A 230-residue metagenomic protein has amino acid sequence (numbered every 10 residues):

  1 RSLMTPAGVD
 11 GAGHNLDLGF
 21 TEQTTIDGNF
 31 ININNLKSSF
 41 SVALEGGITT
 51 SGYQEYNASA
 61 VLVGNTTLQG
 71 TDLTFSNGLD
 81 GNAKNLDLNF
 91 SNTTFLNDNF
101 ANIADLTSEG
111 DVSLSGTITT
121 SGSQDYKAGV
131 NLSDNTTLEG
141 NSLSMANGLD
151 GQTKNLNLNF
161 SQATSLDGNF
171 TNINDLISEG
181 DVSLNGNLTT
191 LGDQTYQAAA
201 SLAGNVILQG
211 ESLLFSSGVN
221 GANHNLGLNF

Functional and structural regions predicted by a protein language model:
R1-F230: Extracellular lectin-like interaction modules
